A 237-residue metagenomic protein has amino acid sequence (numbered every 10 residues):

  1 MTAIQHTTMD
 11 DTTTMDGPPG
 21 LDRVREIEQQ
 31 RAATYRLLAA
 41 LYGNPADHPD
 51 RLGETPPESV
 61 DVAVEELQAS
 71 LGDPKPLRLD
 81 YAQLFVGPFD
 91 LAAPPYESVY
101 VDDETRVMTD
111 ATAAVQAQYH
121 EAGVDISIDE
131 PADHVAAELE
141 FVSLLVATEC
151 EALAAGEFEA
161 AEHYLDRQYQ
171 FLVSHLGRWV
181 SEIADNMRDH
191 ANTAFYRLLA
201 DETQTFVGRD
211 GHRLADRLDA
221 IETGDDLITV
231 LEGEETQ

Functional and structural regions predicted by a protein language model:
M1-Q237: Surface/interface-facing alpha-helical segments and adjacent flexible terminal/loop regions used for partner/assembly
